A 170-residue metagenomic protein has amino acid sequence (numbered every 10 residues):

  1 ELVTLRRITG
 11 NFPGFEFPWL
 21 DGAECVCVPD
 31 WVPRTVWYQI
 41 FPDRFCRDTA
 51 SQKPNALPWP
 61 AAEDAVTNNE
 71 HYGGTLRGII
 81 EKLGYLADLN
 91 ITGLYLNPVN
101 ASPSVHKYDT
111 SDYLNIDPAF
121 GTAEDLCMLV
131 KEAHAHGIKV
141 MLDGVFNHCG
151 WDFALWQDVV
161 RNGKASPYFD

Functional and structural regions predicted by a protein language model:
E1-L142, N147-D158, N162-S166: N-terminal structural segment of carbohydrate-active enzymes
F169-D170: Extracellular/luminal ectodomains and secreted, surface-exposed scaffolds of diverse proteins
